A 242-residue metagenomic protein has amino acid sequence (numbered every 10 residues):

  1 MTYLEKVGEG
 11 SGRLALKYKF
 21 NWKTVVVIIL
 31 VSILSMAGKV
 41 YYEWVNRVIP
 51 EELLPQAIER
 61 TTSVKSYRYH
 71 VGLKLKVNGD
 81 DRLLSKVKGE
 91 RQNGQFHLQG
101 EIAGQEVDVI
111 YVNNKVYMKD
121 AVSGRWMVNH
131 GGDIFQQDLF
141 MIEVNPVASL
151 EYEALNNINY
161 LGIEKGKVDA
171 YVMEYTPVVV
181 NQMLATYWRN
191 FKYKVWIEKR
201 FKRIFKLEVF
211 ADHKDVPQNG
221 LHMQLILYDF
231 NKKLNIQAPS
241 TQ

Functional and structural regions predicted by a protein language model:
T2-Q95, K232-Q242: N-terminal leader/targeting segments and the immediate start of mature chains
R47, K119-A185: Flexible, processing/modification-adjacent segments and terminal tails in exported/periplasmic/extracellular proteins
Q56-E59, K86-N93, V109, N113-V116 (+2 more regions): Extended lipid/amphipathic-ligand handling interfaces
V64-S66, N93, G104, Y111 (+5 more regions): Extracytoplasmic
L73-L75, G100-A103, D120-V122, E208-H213: Beta-turn initiation residues at beta-strand->coil junctions
D81-K86, A103-D108, V112-N113, Y187-Y193 (+1 more regions): Short, surface-exposed coil-to-beta transition loops
K88-E143: An acidic-aromatic
V168-Q242: Gly/Pro-enriched, hydrophobic low-complexity segments that function as extracytoplasmic propeptides/linkers
